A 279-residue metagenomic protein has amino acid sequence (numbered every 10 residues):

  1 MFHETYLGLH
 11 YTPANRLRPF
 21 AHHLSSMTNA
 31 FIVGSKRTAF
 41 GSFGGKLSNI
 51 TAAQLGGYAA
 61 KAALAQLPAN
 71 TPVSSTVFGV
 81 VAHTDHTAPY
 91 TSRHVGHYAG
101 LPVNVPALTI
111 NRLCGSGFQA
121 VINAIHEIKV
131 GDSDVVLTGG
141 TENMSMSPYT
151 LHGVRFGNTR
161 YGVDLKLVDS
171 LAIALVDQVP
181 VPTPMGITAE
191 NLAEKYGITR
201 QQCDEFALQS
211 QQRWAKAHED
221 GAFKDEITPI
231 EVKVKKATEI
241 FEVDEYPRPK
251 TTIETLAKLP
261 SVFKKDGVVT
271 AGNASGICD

Functional and structural regions predicted by a protein language model:
F2-T28: N-terminal mitochondrial targeting presequence
S25-A99, V103-P106, C114, T188-R200 (+1 more regions): Conserved active-site "lid/cap" helical segment
K36-T38, N49-Y58, Q202-C278: N-terminal extracellular/periplasmic Venus flytrap/periplasmic-binding protein-like
I50, V80-D134, D164-V168, V179-I187 (+1 more regions): Conserved catalytic cysteine-centered active-site region of acyl-thioester-dependent Claisen-condensing enzymes
T71-V80, P106-N111, V136-G140, Q202-Q209 (+1 more regions): Beta-strand segments within the central parallel beta-sheet cores of soluble alpha/beta enzyme folds
N111-E142, A193-A222: Active-site-proximal alpha-helical scaffold in enzymes
V135-N191: Flexible glycine-/small-residue-enriched beta->alpha junction loops that bind anionic phosphate/pyrophosphate groups
